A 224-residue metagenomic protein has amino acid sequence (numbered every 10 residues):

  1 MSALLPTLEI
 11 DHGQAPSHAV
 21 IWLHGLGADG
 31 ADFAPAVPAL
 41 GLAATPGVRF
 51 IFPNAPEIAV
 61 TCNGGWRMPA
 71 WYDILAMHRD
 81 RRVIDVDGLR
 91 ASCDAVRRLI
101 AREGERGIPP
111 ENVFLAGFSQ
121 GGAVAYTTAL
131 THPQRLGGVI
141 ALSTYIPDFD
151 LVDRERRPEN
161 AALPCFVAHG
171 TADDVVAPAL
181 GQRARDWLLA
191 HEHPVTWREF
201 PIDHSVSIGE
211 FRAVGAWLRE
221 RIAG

Functional and structural regions predicted by a protein language model:
S2-F114: Serine-hydrolase catalytic machinery in alpha/beta-hydrolase-like enzymes
F33-P38, D153, A177-W187: Short alpha-helix in the alpha/beta-hydrolase fold that links the catalytic acid
P53-N54, A116, I140-S143, A168 (+1 more regions): Alpha/beta-hydrolase-fold catalytic nucleophile elbow
E57-N63, I146-L151, V175: A short beta-to-alpha transition loop/helix N-cap that caps and shapes the active-site region
P109-N160: Primarily recognizes the serine-hydrolase "nucleophile elbow" in alpha/beta-hydrolase and SGNH/GDSL folds
E111, N160-C165, H191-P194: Short, proline-enriched alpha-helix->beta-strand connector loops that line the catalytic pocket of alpha/beta-hydrolase
F166-H169, D173: Short beta-strand/loop motif that positions the catalytic acidic residue of the alpha/beta-hydrolase fold
A179-G224: C-terminal catalytic histidine-bearing segment of alpha/beta-hydrolase fold enzymes
